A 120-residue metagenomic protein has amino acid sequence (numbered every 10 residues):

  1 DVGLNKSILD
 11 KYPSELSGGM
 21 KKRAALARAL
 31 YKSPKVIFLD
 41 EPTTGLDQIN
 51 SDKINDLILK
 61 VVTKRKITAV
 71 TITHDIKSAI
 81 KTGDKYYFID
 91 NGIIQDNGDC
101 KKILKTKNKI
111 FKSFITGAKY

Functional and structural regions predicted by a protein language model:
Y12-L16, M20: Conserved ABC ATPase signature
S33: Conserved catalytic motifs of ABC-family nucleotide-binding domains
I37-D40: Catalytic Walker B motif of ABC-type/P-loop ATPase nucleotide-binding domains
Q48-N50: Helix N-cap at the start of a conserved alpha-helix in ABC-type nucleotide-binding domains
D52-K64: Helical segment within the ABC ATPase nucleotide-binding domain
T73-H74: H-loop/switch region of ABC-family ATPase nucleotide-binding domains
